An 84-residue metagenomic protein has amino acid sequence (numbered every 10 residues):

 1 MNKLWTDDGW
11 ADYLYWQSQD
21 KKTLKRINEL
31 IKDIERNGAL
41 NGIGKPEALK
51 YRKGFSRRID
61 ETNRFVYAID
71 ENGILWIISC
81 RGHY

Functional and structural regions predicted by a protein language model:
N2-D7, A11-L24, I43, S56-R64 (+1 more regions): Enriched for short, Lys/Arg-rich terminal
L24-K32: PIN-domain endoribonuclease scaffold, especially VapC-family toxins
K32-R58: A short, surface-exposed loop/turn module that caps and links secondary-structure elements
